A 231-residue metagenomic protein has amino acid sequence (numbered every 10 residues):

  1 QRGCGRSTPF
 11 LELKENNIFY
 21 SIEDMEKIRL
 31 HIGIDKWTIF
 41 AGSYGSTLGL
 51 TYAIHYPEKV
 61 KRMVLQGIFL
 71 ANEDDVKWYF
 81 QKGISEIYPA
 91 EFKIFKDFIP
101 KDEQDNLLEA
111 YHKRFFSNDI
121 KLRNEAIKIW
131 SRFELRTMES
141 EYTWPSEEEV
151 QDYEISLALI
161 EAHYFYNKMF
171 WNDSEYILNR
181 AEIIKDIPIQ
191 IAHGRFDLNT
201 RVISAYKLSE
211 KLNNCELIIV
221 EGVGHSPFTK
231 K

Functional and structural regions predicted by a protein language model:
Q1-N16, D74: Glycine-rich "HGGG/HGxG" loop immediately N-terminal to the catalytic nucleophile of the alpha/beta-hydrolase
F19-T38: Conserved acidic catalytic loop of the alpha/beta-hydrolase fold
I39-A41, Q66, A192: Short beta-strand immediately N-terminal to the catalytic nucleophile in serine-hydrolase-like folds
S46-P57, M63: Short glycine-enriched nucleophile-adjacent loop and the immediately C-terminal alpha-helix near the catalytic center
E58-A110: A catalytic-pocket lid/entrance helix-loop region that shapes and gates access to the active site across common
N172, L198-S204: Conserved alpha/beta-hydrolase "acid-adjacent" motif
I184-K185, I191-H193: Short beta-strand/loop motif that positions the catalytic acidic residue of the alpha/beta-hydrolase fold
N199, V220-K231: Catalytic histidine-centered segment of alpha/beta-hydrolase-like enzymes
